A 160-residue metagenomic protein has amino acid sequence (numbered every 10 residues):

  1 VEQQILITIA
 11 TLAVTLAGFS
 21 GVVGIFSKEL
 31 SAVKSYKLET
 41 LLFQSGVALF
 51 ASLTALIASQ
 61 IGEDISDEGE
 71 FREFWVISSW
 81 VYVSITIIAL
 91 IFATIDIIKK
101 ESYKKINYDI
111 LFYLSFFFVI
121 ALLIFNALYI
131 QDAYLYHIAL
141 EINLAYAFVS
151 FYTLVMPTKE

Functional and structural regions predicted by a protein language model:
I7-A17, V76-V83, L140-E141: Structural signature of hydrophobic alpha-helical transmembrane segments
T11-E29: N-terminal signal-anchor/start-transfer transmembrane helix
V23-A32, I91-K100, L154-V155: C-terminal ends of transmembrane helices
E29-E39, I65-E68, I98-I106, D132: Membrane-interface helix-boundary motifs at transmembrane edges
T40-Q60: A generic, lipid-embedded transmembrane alpha helix
A58-I91: Helix-adjacent hinge/juxtasegments
I85-I88, K104-A127: Hydrophobic alpha-helical membrane segments
V119-E160: Terminal transmembrane helical module of multi-pass membrane proteins
